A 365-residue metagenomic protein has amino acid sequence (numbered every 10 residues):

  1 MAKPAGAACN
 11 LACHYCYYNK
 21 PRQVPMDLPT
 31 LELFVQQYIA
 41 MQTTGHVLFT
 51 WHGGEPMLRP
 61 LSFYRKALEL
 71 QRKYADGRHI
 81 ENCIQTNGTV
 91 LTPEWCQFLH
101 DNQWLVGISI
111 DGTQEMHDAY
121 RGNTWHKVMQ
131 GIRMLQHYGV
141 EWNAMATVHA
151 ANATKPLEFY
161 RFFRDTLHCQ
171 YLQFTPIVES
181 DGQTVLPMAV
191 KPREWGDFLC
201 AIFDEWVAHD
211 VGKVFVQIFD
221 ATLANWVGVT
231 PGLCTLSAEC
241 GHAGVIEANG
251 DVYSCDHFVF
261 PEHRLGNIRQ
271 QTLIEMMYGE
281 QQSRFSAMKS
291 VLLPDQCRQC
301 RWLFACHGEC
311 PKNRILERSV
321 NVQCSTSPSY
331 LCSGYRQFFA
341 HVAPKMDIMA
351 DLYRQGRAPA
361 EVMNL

Functional and structural regions predicted by a protein language model:
M1-K3, L48-G54, E81-T86, V216-I218: Extended hydrophobic secondary-structure segments that form protein cores and membrane-embedded regions
M1-P29: Canonical Radical SAM [4Fe-4S] cluster-binding loop centered on the CxxxCxxC motif and its immediate flanking residues
C9, C13-C16, C234, C240 (+5 more regions): Short cysteine clusters
N19-Q23, A119-T124, P187-V190, E317: Short glycine-enriched, charge-decorated loop/helix-capping segments at active-site entrances that position
V35-T50, R59-E179: Radical SAM/AdoMet-radical enzyme domain recognition
N123-H126, Q130-R133, H137-C240, V245-A248 (+1 more regions): Radical SAM enzyme [4Fe-4S]-AdoMet core and its adjacent flexible, acidic and glycine-rich loops/tails across
V259-L365: Flexible mid-to-C-terminal extensions adjoining Fe-S/redox cofactors in radical SAM and related proteins
